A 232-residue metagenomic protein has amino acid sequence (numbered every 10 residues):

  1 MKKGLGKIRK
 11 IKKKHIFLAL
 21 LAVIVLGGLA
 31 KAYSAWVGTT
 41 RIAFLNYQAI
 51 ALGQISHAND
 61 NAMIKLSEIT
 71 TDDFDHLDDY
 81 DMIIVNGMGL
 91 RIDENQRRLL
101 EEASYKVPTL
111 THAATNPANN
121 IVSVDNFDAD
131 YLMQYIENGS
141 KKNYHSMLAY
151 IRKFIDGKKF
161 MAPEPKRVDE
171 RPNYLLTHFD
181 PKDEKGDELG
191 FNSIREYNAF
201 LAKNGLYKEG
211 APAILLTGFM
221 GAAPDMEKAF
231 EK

Functional and structural regions predicted by a protein language model:
K2-K232: An N-terminal assembly and electron-transfer interface module characteristic of large anaerobic redox and radical
